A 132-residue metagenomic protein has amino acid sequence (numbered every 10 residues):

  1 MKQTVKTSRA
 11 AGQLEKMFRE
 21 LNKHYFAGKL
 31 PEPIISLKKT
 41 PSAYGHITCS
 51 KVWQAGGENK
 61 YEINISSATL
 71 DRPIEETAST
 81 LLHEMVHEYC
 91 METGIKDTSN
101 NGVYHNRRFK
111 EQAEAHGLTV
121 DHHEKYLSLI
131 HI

Functional and structural regions predicted by a protein language model:
M1-V5, C90: A short, surface-exposed helix-loop junction/capping segment
K6-G56, H116-T119: Auxiliary, metal-adjacent structural segments of Zn-dependent hydrolase domains
L37, H122-S128: Acidic carboxylate-rich catalytic motifs and surrounding loops in phosphoryl-/glycosyl-chemistry enzymes
H46-E75, E88, E92: Active-site scaffold of zinc-dependent metalloenzymes
E75, M91-H122: Post-HEXXH active-site segment of zinc metalloproteases
E76-M85: Short alpha-helical catalytic segment bearing the HExxH-like zincin motif of zinc-dependent metalloproteases
I130-I132: Conserved small/polar residues in nucleotide/adenosyl-binding loops
